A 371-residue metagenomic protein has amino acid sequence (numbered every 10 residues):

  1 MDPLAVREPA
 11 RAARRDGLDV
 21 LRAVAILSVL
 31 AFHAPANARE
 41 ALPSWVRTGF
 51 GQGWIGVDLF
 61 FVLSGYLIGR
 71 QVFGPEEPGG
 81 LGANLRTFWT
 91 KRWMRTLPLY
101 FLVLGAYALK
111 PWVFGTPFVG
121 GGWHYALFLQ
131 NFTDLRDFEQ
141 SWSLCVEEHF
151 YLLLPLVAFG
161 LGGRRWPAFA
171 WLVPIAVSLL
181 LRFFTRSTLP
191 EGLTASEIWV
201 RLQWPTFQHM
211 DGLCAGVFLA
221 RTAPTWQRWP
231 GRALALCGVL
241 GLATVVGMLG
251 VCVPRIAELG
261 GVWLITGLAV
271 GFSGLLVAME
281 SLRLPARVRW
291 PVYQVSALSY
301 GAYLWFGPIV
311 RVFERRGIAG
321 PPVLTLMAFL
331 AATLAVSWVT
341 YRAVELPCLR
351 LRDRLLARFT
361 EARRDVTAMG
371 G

Functional and structural regions predicted by a protein language model:
M1-G17, V24-G53, I68-L85, L109 (+3 more regions): Alpha-helical transmembrane segments in multi-pass integral membrane proteins
D19, L30, F88, S141-C145 (+2 more regions): Short alpha-helical catalytic segment bearing the HExxH-like zincin motif of zinc-dependent metalloproteases
R22, D58, G65, E147 (+1 more regions): Short, conserved phosphate/pyrophosphate- and ester-handling motifs at nucleotide-, phospho-/glycolipid
F61, Y66-R70, R92-V119: Specific transmembrane helices
W89, W93, V295-S296: Hydrophobic alpha-helical elements at and bordering transmembrane segments of multi-pass membrane proteins
T96, L127, N131-V177, Q203-L213 (+2 more regions): Hydrophobic alpha-helical segments with transmembrane-like composition
G120-A126: Core domains of carbohydrate- and sulfate-ester-processing enzymes
